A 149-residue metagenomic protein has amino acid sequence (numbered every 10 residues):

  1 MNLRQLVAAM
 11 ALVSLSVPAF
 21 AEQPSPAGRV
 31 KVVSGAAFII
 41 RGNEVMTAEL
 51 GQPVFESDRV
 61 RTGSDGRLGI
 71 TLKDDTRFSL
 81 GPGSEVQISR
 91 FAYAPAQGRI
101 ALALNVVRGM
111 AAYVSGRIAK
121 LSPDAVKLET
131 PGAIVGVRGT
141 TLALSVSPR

Functional and structural regions predicted by a protein language model:
M1-V7: Bacterial N-terminal signal peptides that target proteins for export
E22-R149: Flexible, surface-exposed loop/linker segments and immediately adjacent secondary-structure boundaries
